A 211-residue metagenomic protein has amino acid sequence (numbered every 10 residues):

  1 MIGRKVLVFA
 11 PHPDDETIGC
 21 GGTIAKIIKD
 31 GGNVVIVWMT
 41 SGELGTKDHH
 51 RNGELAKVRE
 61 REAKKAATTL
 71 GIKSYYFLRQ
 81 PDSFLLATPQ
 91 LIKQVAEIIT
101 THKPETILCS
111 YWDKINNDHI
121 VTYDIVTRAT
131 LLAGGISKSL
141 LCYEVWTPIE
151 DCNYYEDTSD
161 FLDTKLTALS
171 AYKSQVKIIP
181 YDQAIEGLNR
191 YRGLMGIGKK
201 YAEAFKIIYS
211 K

Functional and structural regions predicted by a protein language model:
M1-I136, G187-N189, M195-F205: Active-site beta-strand->loop->alpha-helix modules in alpha/beta enzyme cores, enriched in Gly/His/Asp(Glu)
M1-I2, L70, T106, I136-K211: The feature marks non-catalytic terminal segments
